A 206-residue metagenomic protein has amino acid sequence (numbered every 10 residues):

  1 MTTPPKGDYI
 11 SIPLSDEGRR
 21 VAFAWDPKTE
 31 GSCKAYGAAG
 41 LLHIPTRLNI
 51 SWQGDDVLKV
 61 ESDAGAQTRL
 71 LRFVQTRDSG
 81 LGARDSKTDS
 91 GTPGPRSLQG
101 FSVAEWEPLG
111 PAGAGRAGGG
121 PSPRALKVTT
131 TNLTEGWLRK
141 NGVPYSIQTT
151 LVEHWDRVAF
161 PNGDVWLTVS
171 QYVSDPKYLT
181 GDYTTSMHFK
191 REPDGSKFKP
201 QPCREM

Functional and structural regions predicted by a protein language model:
M1-M206: PEST-like low-complexity, intrinsically disordered acidic/proline/serine-rich tracts that flank trafficking/processing
